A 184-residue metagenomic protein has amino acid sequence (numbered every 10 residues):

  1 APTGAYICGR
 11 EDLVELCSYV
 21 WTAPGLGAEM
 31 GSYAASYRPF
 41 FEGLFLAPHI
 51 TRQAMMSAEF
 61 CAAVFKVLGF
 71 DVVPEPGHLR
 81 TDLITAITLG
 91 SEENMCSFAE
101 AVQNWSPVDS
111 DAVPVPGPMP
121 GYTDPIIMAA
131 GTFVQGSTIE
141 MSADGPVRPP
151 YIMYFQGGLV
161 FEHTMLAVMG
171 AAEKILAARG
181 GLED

Functional and structural regions predicted by a protein language model:
A1-N94, K174-D184: Active-site C-terminal subdomain of aminotransferase-like
K66-E183: Conserved C-terminal alpha-helix-loop-beta "cap" of PLP-dependent enzymes that closes/shapes the active-site mouth
